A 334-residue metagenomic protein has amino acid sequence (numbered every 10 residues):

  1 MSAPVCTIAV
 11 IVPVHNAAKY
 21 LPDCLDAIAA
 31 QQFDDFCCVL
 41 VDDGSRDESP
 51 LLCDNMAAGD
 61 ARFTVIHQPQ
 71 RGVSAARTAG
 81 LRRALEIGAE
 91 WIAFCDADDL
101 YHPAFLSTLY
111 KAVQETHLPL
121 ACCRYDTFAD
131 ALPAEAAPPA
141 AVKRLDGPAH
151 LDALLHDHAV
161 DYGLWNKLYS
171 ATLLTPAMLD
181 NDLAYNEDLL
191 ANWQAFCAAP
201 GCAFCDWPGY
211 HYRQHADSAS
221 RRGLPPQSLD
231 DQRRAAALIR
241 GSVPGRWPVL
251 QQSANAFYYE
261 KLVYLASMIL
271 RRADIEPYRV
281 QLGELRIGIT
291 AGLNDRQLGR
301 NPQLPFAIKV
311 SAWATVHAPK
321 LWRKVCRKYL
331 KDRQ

Functional and structural regions predicted by a protein language model:
N16-A30: Short, well-formed alpha-helical segments that are part of the catalytic scaffolds of diverse glycosyltransferases
Y20-P22, D47-M56, L100, A104: Acidic helix N-cap motif at the loop->helix transition within catalytic regions of sugar-transfer enzymes
D34, D42-L52, Q70, D96: A conserved acidic beta->alpha catalytic loop
Q68-I87: Glycine-rich, basic loop-to-helix element that forms the pyrophosphate-binding segment of sugar-nucleotide handling
I92: Short aromatic/hydrophobic "clamp" motif used to bind/position activated sugar donors
A97-A203, Y210-Q227: Donor-binding/catalytic cores of nucleotide-activated saccharide and glycerol-phosphate transferases/polymerases
E115-L118, R271-Q334: Membrane-interface aromatic/basic loop that binds lipid-linked glycans or pyrophosphate carriers, typified by
P208-H215, R222-V249, K261-L293: Catalytic core of nucleotide-sugar-dependent glycosyltransferases
